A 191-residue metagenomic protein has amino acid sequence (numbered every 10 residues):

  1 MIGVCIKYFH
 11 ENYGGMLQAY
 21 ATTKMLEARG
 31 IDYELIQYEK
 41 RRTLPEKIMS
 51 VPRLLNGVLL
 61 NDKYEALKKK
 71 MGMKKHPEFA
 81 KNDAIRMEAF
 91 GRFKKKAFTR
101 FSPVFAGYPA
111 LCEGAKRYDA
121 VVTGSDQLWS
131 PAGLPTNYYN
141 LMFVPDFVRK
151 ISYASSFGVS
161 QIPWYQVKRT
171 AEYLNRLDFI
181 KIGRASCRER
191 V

Functional and structural regions predicted by a protein language model:
I2-Y13, L17-E172: Aromatic- and Gly/Pro-rich donor/ligand-binding loops that form nucleotide- or phosphate-bearing donor binding pockets
Y173-I180: Short active-site oxyanion
I182-V191: Residue-level detector of conserved catalytic or cofactor/ligand-binding positions in enzyme active sites
